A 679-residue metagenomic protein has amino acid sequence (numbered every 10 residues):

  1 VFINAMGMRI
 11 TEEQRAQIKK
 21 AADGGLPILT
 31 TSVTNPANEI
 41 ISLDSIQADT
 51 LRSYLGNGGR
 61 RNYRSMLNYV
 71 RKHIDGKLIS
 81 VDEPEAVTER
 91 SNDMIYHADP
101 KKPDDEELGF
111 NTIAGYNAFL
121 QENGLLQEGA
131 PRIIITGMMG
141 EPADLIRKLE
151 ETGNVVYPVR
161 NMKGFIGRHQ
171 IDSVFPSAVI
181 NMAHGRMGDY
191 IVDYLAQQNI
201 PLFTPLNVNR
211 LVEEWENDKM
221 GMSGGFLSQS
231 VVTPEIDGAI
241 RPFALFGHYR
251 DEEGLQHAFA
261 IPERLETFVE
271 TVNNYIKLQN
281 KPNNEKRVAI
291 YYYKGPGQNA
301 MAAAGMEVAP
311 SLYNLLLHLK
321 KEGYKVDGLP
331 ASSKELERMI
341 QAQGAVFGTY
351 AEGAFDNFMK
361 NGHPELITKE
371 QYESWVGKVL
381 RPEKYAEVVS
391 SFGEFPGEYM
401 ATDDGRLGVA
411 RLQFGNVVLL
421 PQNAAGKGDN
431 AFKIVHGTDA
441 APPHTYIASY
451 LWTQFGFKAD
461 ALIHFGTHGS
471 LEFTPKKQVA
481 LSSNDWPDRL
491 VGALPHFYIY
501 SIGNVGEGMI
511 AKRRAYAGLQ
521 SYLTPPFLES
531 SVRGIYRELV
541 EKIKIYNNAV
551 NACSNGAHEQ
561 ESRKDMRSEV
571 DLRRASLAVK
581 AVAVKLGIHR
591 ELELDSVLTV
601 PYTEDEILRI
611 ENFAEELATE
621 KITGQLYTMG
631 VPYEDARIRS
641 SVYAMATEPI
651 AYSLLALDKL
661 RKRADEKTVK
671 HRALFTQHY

Functional and structural regions predicted by a protein language model:
V1-Y679: Ligand/cofactor-recognition surfaces for anionic moieties
